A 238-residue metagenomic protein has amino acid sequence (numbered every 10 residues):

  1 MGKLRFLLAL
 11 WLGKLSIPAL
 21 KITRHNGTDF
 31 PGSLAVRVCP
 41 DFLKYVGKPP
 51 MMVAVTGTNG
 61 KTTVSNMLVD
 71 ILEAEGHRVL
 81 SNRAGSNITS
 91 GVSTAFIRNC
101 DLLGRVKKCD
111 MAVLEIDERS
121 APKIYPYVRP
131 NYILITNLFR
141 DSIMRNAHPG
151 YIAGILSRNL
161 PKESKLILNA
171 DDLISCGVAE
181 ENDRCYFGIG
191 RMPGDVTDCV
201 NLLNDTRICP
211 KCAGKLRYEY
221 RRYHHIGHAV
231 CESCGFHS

Functional and structural regions predicted by a protein language model:
K3-K211: Phosphate-binding loop of NTP-binding sites
C209-C212, C231-C234: Short cysteine-rich clusters marking metal-coordination/redox-active sites
K215, H237: Cys/His-rich metal-chelating microdomains
R217-H224: Short Cys/His-rich "knuckle" micro-motifs
